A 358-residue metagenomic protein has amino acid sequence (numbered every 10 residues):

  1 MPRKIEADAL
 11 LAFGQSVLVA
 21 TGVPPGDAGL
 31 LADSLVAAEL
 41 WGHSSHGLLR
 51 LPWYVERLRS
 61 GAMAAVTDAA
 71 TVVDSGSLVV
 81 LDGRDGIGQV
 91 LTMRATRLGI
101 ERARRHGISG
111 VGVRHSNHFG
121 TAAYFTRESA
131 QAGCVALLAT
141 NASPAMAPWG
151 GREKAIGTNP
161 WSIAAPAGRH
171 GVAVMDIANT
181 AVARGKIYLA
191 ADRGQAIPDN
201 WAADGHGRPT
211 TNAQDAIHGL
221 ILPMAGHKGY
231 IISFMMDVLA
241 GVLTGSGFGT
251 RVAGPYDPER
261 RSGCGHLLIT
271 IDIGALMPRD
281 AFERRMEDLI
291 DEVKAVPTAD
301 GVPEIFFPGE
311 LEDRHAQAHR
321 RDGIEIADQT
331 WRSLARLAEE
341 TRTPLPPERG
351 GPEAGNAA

Functional and structural regions predicted by a protein language model:
R3-L10, V23-L49, M63-D74, R260-G263 (+1 more regions): N-terminal glycine-rich anion-binding loops that anchor highly charged ligand groups
K4-I5, L10, F248-A358: Catalytic-core signal marking the mid-to-C-terminal active-site face
H46-I100: Active-site cofactor/substrate anionic-group-binding motifs, chiefly glycine- and Lys/Arg-rich phosphate-binding loops
L78-G168: A generic, well-ordered mixed alpha/beta core segment in the N-terminal half of proteins
G133-A145, G241-P255: Glycine-rich phosphate/pyrophosphate-binding loops and their adjacent beta-strand/loop elements at enzyme active sites
M146-Q214: Phosphate/diphosphate-binding glycine-rich loops and adjacent basic-rich segments that engage nucleotide
R184-G245, G249, Y256-E259: Small-residue-enriched flexible segments
